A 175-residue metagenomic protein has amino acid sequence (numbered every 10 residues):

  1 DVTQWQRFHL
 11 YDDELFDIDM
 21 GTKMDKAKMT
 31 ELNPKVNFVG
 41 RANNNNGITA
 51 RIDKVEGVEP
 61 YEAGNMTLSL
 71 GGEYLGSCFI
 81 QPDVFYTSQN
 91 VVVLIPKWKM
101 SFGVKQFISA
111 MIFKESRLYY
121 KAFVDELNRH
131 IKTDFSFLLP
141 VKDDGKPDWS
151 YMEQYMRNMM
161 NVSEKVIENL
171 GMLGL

Functional and structural regions predicted by a protein language model:
D1-N46, D143-L175: Non-catalytic DNA-recognition/assembly elements of restriction-modification systems
W5, N33-V36, A63, P82 (+2 more regions): Sequence-level motif detector for i,i+2 pairs with an aromatic at +2
R7-L10, F38-V39, T67-L70, F79 (+4 more regions): General detector of folded, globular domains
T22, N46, L75, E115-Y119: Short secondary-structure junctions and interdomain/linker hinges
A27-K28, G57, E126: Beta-strand elements of modular eukaryotic interaction domains
A50-S109: A short beta-sheet element
N90, A110-K142, L170-G174: Glycine-anchored helix-breaking recognition loops at helix->coil/strand junctions
K97-M100, L139-G145: A generic structural motif
